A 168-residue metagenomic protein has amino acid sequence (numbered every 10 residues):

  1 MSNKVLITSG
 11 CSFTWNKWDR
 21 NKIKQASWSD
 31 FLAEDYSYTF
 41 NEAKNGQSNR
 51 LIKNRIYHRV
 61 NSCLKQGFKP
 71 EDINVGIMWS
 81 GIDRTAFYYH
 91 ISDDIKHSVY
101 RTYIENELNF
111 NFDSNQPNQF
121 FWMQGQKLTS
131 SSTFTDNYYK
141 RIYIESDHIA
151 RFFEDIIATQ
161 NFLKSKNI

Functional and structural regions predicted by a protein language model:
M1-Y57, K65: Serine-esterase "nucleophile elbow" of acetyl-processing enzymes
V60-I168: Alpha-helical cap/lid subdomain in secreted, periplasmic, or secretory-pathway luminal O-acyl-processing enzymes
